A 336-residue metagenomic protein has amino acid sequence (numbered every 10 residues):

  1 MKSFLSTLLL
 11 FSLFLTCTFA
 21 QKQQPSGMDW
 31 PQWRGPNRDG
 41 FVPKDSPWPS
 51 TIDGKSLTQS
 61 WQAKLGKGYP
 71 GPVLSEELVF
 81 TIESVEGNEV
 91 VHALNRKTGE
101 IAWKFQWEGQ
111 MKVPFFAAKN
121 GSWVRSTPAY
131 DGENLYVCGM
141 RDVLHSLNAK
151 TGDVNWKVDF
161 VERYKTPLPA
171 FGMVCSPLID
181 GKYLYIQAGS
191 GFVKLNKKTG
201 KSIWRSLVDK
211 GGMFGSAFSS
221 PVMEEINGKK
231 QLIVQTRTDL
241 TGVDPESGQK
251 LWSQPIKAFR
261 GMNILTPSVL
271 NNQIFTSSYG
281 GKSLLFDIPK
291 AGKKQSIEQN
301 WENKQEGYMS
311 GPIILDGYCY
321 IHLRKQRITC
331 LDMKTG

Functional and structural regions predicted by a protein language model:
S6-T16: Bacterial N-terminal signal peptides
K22-T58: Blade/loop signatures of beta-propeller domains
S60-V73, K104-A129, K157-I179, R205-N227 (+3 more regions): Extracytoplasmic beta-rich repeat domains
E76-E77, G132-E133, G181-K182, K229-K230 (+2 more regions): Short coil/turn segments that connect the beta-strands within blades of beta-propeller domains
N95-T98, N148-T151, N196-G200, D244-S247 (+2 more regions): Short loop/turn segments that connect beta-strands within beta-propeller blades
Q305-G336: C-terminal structural cap/anchor segments
